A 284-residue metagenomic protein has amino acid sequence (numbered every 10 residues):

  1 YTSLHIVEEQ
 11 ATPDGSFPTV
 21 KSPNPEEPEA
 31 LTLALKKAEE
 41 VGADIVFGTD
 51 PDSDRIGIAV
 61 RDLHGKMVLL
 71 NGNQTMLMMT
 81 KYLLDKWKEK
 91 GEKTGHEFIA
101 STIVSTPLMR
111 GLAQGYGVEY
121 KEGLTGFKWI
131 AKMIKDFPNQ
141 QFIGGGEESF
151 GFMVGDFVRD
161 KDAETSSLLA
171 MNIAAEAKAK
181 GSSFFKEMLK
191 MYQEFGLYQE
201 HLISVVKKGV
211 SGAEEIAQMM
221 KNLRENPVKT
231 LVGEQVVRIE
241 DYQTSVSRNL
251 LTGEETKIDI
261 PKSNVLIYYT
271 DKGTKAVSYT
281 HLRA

Functional and structural regions predicted by a protein language model:
Y1: Active-site pocket-lining segments that scaffold enzyme catalytic pockets across diverse folds
H5-I56: N-terminal small/polar loop signature for handling phosphorylated ligands or for N-terminal nucleophile
E8-T12, G72-M76, L124-K128: Short, acidic/turn-prone active-site loops that include or flank metal/cofactor- and phosphate-binding residues
A30-A34, T75, M79, W129: Well-ordered alpha-helical segments embedded in enzymatic catalytic cores
E39, A43-I45, G65-V68, K86-Y279: Phosphate-binding and adjacent anionic-ligand microenvironments
D54-G72: Short Gly/Thr/Asp-enriched flexible loops that form oxyanion-binding sites at enzyme active sites
G72-E92: Ser/Thr/Gly-rich flexible loops in soluble cytosolic domains mediating phosphotransfer, phosphorylation
T280-A284: Conserved small/polar residues in nucleotide/adenosyl-binding loops
